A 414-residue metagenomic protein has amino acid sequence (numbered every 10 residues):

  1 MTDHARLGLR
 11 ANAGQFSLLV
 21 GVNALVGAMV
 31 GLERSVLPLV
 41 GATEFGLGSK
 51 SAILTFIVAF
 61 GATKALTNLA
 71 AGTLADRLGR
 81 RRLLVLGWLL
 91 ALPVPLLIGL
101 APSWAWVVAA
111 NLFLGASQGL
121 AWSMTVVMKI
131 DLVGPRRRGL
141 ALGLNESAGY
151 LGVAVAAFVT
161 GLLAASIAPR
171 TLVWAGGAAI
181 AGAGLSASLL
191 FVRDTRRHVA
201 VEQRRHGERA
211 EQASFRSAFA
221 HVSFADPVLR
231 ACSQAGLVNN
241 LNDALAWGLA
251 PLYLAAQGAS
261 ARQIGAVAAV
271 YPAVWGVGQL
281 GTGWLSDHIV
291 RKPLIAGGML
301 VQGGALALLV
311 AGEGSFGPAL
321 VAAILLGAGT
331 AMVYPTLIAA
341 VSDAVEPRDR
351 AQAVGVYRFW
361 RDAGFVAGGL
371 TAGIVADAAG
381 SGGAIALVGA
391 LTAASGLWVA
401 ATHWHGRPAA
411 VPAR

Functional and structural regions predicted by a protein language model:
M1-A13, D194-C232, R414: Juxtamembrane intracellular "pre-TM" segments in multi-pass secondary transporters
R10-G61, V228-A231, A235, N239-Q257: Helix-loop boundary and gating motifs at the non-cytosolic
V30, F113-T125, L326-L337: Core transmembrane helices of Major Facilitator Superfamily
G61-L69, A154, P272-L280, F365-V366: Residue-level signature of mid-helix packing/kink "hotspots" within the transmembrane helices of 12-pass Major
T67-G79, G278-V290, A376: Helix-to-loop junctions at the C-terminal end of transmembrane segments in multipass secondary transporters
R82-L96, P293-L308: Structural signature of the two symmetry-related core transmembrane helices
A110-Y150: Cytoplasmic helix-loop-helix junction between adjacent transmembrane helices in 12-TM secondary transporters
L172-L189, I385-A400: Symmetry-related core transmembrane helices of the 12-TM Major Facilitator Superfamily/SLC fold
